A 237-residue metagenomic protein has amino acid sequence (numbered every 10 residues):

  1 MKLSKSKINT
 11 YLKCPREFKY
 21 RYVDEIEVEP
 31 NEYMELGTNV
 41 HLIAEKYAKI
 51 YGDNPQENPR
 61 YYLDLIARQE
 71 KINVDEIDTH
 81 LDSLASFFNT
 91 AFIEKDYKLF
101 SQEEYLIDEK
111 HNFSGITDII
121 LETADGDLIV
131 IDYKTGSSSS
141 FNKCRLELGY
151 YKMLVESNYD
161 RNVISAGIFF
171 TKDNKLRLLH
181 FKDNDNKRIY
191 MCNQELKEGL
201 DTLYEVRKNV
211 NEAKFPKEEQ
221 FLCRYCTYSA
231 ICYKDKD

Functional and structural regions predicted by a protein language model:
K5-D53, S101-E104: Nuclease catalytic cores
P15-V28, D64-I66, D127-I131, L200-V210: Short amphipathic alpha-helical segments and their helix-coil junctions
D24, Y133-S137, F170, D183: A short beta-strand motif that forms part of the nucleic acid-binding face of small beta-barrel RNA-binding folds
I43-E103: A non-catalytic, helix-rich entry segment at domain boundaries
K46-I50, M153-N158: Active-site catalytic microenvironments for nucleophilic, acid-base chemistry
V74, L81, S101, E156-D237: Metal-dependent nuclease catalytic regions and adjoining charged, substrate-binding loops involved in nucleic-acid end
S101-M153, E198-G199, E205: Non-catalytic protein-protein interaction segments used by genome-maintenance enzymes to assemble and couple activities
